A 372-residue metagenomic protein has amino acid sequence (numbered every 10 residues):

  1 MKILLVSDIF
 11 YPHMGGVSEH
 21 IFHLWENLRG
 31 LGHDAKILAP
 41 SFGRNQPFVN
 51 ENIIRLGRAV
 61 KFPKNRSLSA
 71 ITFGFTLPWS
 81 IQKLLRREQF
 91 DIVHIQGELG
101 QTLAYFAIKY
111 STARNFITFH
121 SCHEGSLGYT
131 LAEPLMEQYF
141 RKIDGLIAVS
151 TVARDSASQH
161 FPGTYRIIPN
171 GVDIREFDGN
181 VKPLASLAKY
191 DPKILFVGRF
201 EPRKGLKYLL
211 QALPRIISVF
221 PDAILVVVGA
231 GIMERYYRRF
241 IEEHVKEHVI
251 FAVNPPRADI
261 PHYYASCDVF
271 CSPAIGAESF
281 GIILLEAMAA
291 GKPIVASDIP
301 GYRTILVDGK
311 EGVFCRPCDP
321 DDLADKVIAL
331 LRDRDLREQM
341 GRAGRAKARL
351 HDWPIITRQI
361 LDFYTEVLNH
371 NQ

Functional and structural regions predicted by a protein language model:
S41, V152, G171: Carbohydrate-associated surface elements
L127, D155, V172-L187, H262 (+1 more regions): Acidic anion/phosphate-binding donor-loop and adjacent secondary structure in glycosyltransferase catalytic cores
S186-P214, V226: Conserved donor-binding/catalytic core segment of Leloir-type glycosyltransferases
R238-P255: Nucleotide-activated donor-binding/catalytic signature segment of Leloir-type glycosyltransferases, i.e., the conserved
N254-P255, H262-C267: Short alpha-helical donor nucleotide-sugar binding micro-motif in glycosyltransferases
A265-S279, K292: Acidic donor-binding loop of glycosyltransferase active sites
P293-A296, L306: Short hydrophobic beta-strand element within catalytic cores of glycosyltransferases and related nucleotide-activated
D308-G309, V313-P320, A329-R334: Conserved acidic donor-binding segment of nucleotide-sugar-dependent glycosyltransferases
